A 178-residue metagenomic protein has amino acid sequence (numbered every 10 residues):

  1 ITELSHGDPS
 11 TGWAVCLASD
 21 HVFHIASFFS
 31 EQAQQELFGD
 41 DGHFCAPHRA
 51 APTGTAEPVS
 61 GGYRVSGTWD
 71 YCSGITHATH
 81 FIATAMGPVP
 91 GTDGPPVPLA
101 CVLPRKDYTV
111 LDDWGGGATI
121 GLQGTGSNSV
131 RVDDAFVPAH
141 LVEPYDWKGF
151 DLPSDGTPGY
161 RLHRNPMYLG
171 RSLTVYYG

Functional and structural regions predicted by a protein language model:
I1-H77, P95-P96: Glycine-rich flavin
T11-V15, W69, S73, T109 (+3 more regions): Flexible, active-site-adjacent loop/turn segments at secondary-structure boundaries
F44-P47, T119-Q123: Short Gly/Pro-enriched turn/cap motifs at secondary-structure boundaries
P52-G54, G61-Y63, T79-A83, V97-C101 (+2 more regions): Generic beta-strand structural signal
Y63, W69-C72, A83-G87, S129-V130 (+2 more regions): Helix-rich catalytic cores of soluble enzyme domains
T68-G116: DPxDG-like acidic metal-binding loop motif
I120-L122, S127-G178: Glycine-rich beta->alpha junctions and the first turn(s) of the following alpha-helix
